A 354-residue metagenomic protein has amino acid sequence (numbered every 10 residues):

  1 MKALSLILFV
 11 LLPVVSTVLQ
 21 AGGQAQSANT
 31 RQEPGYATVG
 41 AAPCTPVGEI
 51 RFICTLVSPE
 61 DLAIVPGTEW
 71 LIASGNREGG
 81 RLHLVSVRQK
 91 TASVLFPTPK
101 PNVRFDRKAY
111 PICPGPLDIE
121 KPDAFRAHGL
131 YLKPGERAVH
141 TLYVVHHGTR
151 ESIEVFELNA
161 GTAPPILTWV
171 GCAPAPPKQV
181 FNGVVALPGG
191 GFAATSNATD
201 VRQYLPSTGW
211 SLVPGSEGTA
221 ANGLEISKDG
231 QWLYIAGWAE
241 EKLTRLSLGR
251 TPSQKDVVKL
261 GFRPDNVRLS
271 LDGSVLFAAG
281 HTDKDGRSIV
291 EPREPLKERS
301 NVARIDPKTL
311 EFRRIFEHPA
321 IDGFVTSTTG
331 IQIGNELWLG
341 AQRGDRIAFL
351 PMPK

Functional and structural regions predicted by a protein language model:
E33-S58, P111-P116, L167, F312-P319: A short helix->beta-strand "capping" segment at the edge of beta-propeller domains
G35-A37, A42, L71-D106: Beta-propeller domains
R51-L82: Beta-strand-rich domains and repeat architectures in extracellular enzymes and scaffolds, especially beta-propellers
T55-G67, P101-E136, W169-D200, W210-W232 (+2 more regions): Beta-rich, blade/repeat-based domains predominating in secreted/periplasmic proteins but also intracellular
A73-R77, L82, V144-V145, A194-T199 (+2 more regions): Short, conserved, GDST-rich strand-edge loop motifs in beta-rich repeat architectures
V87, F156-P165, S247-R250, I305-T309 (+1 more regions): Short loop/turn segments immediately following beta-strands, especially the blade-tip and inter-blade linker loops
G261-E317: Loop/turn-rich, solvent-exposed surfaces of beta-rich toroidal or solenoidal domains
T326-K354: Blade-level signature of beta-propeller repeat domains, shared across WD40, Kelch, NHL, RCC1 and BNR/Asp-box propellers
